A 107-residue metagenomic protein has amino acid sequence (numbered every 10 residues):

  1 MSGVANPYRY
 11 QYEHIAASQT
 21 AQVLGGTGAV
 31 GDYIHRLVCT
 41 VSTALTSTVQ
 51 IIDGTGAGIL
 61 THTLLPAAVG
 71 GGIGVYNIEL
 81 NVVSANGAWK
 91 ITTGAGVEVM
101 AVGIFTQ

Functional and structural regions predicted by a protein language model:
M1-D32, V49, T92-Q107: C-terminal interaction-tip segments
R9-Y10, D32-R36, G72-N77: Intrinsic-disorder/low-complexity, polar/charged segments enriched in Ser/Thr/Lys/Arg/Asp/Glu/Gln
E13, I59-V69: Solvent-exposed serine/threonine-rich low-complexity stretches and specific carbohydrate-binding patches
S18, S42-A44, G54, V83-A85 (+2 more regions): Generic structural motif
G28, V38-T43, D53, P66-A67 (+1 more regions): Non-cytosolic beta-sheet module surface loops
H35-L37, L80-G96: Noncatalytic modules at the cell exterior or secretory-pathway interfaces, chiefly beta-strand-rich lectin/adhesion
T43-T63, V102: Short, surface-exposed beta-strand/strand-loop-strand elements in extracellular ectodomains
A68-A88, V102-I104: Beta-sandwich interaction modules
